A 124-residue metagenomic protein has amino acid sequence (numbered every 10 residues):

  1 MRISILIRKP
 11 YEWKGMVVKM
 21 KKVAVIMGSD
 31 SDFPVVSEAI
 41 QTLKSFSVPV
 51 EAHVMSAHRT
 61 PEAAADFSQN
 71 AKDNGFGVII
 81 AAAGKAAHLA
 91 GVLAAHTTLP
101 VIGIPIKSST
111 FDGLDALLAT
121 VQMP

Functional and structural regions predicted by a protein language model:
K21-R59: Glycine-rich phosphate/diphosphate-binding loop of Rossmann-like nucleotide-binding domains
D32-V36, P61-A64, A83-V92, F111-L114: Short glycine/serine/threonine-rich phosphate/pyrophosphate-binding segments that cradle anionic phosphate groups
A52-K72: N-terminal beta-loop-helix "entrance" segment that forms/cooperates in small-molecule cofactor or anionic ligand
F67-A87: Short, structured active-site "lid" loops
H96-P124: Short, acidic/small-residue loops that bind anionic groups at enzyme active sites
